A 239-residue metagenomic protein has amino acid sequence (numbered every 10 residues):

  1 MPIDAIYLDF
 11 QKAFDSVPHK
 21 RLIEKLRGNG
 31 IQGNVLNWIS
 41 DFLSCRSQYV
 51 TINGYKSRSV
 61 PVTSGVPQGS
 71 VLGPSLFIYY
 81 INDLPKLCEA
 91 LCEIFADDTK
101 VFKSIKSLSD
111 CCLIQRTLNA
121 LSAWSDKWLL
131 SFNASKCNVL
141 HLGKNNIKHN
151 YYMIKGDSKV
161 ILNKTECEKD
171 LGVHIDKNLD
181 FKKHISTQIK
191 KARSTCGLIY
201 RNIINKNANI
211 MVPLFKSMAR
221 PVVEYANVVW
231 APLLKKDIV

Functional and structural regions predicted by a protein language model:
M1-D4, N133-N138, K206-S217: Short amphipathic alpha-helical interface segments
M1-V66: Conserved pre-catalytic core of RNA-dependent polymerases
I3, P74-F102: Active-site palm subdomain of RNA-directed nucleic acid polymerases
D4-Y7, V50-L76, F102-S107, G156-S158 (+3 more regions): Short, conserved non-catalytic motifs in the polymerase core
D9, L26, I39, V50 (+11 more regions): Mobile genetic element proteins and their domesticated derivatives, centered on retroelements and DNA transposons
K12-N29, T99-A123, K144: Catalytic palm subdomain of template-directed nucleic-acid polymerases, centered on the conserved carboxylate motif
R116, S131-C167: Short, conserved micro-motifs composed of acidic
K159-W230: Basic, alpha-helical interaction scaffolds
